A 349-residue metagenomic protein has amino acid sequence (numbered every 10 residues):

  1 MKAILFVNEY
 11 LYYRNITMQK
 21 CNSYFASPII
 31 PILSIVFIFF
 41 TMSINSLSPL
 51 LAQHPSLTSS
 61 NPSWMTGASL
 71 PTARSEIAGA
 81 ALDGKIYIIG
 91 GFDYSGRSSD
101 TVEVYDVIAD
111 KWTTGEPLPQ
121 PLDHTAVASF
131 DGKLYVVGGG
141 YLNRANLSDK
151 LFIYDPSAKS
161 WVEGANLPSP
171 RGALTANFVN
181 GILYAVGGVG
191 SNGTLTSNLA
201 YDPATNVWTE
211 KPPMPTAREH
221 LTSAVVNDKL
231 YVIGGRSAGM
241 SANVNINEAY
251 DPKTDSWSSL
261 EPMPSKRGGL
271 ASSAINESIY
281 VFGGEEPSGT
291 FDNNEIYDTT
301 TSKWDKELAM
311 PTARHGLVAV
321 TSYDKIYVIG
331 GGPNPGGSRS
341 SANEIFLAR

Functional and structural regions predicted by a protein language model:
M1-F25: N-terminal secretory signal peptides that target proteins for export/translocation
L5, L11, L33, L47-L50: Leucine-biased recognition of intrinsically disordered, low-complexity hydrophobic segments
Y24-F39: Sec-dependent N-terminal signal peptides
F37-M42, L47-R349: Kelch-like beta-propeller repeat domains
